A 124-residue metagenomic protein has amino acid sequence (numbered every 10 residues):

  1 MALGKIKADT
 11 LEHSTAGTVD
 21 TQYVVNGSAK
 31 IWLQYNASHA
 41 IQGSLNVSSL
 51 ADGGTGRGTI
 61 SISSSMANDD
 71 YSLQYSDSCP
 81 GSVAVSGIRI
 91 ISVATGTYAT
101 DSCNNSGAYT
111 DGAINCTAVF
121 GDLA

Functional and structural regions predicted by a protein language model:
M1, T15, D70, A94-T97: Generic low-complexity, intrinsically disordered sequence content enriched in small uncharged/hydrophobic residues
A2-S65, N105-A124: Extracellular receptor-binding modules and their adjoining Ser/Thr/Gly/Asp/Asn-rich linkers
D70-D77: Change to "...patches in solvent-exposed regions of secreted, membrane-anchored, or virion-exposed structural
D77-A124: Extracellular jelly-roll beta-sandwich "head" domains, especially the C-terminal globular C1q domain
